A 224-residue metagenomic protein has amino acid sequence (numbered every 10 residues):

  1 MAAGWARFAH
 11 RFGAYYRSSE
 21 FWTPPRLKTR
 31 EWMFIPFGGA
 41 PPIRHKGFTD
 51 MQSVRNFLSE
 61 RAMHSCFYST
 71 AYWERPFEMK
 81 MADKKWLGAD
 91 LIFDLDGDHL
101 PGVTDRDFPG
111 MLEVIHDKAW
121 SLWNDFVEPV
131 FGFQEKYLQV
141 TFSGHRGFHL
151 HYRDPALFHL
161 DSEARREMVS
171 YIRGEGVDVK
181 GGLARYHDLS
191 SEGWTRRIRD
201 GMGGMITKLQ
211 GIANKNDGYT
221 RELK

Functional and structural regions predicted by a protein language model:
M1-S143, P155-S162, E167, G174-K224: Signature for HUH/AEP ssDNA processing cores
F148-D154: A short beta-strand motif that forms the metal-chelation/ATP-contact edge of phosphoryl-transfer active sites
